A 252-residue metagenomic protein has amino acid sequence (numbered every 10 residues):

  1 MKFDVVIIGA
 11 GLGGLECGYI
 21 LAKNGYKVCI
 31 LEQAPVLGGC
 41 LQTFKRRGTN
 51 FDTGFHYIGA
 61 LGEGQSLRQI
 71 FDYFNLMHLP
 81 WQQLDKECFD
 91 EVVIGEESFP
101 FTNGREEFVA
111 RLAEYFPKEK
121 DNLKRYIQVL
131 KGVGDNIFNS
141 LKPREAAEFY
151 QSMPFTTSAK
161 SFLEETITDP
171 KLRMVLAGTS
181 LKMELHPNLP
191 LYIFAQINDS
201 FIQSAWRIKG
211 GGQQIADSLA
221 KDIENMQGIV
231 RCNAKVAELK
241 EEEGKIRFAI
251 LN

Functional and structural regions predicted by a protein language model:
M1-F3, I250-N252: Core beta-strand elements of the Rossmann-like FAD/NAD(P) dinucleotide-binding domain in flavoenzyme oxidoreductases
K2-K124: N-terminal glycine-rich phosphate/pyrophosphate-binding loop and immediately adjacent elements
L31, R173-T179, K221, N233-E238: Beta-strand segments within the central parallel beta-sheet cores of soluble alpha/beta enzyme folds
Q33, P190-A195: Active-site-adjacent bridging/hinge elements
G95-L191: Rossmann-like flavin
Q196-I246: Helical element adjacent to the flavin cofactor pocket in flavoenzyme catalytic cores
